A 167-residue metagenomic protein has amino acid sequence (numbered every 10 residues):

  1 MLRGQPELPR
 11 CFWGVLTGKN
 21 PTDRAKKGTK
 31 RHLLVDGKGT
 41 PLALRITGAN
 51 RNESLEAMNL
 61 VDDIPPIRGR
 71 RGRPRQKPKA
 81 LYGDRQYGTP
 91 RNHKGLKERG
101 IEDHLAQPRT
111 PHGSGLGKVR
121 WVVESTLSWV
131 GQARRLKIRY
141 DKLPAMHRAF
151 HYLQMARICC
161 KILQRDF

Functional and structural regions predicted by a protein language model:
M1-P108, F150, Q154, F167: Polybasic low-complexity intrinsically disordered regions
H93-G95, R99, D103, G113-G115 (+1 more regions): Basic, amphipathic alpha-helical segments enriched in Lys/Arg and hydrophobic/aromatic residues
